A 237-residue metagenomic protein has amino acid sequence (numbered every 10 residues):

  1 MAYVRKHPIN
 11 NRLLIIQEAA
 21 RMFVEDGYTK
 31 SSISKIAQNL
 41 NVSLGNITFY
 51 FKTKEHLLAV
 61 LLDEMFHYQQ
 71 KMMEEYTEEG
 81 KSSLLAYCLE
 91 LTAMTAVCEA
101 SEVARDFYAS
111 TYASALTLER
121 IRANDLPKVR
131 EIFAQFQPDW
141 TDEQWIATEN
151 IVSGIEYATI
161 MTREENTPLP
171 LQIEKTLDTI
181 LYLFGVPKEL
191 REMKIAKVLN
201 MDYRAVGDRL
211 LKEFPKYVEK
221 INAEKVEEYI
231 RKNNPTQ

Functional and structural regions predicted by a protein language model:
M1-R5, E18-R21, K30-S32, L40-N41 (+3 more regions): Short glycine/proline-centered loop/turn elements that form peptide/ligand docking sites
L14, E18-D26, K71-M72, V97 (+2 more regions): Solvent-exposed, amphipathic alpha-helical segments
L14, M22-H56, V60: Helix-turn-helix
L14-R21, N39, H56-E78, L89 (+1 more regions): Alpha-helical structural segments
E64-M72, V97-S101, R105, K128 (+2 more regions): A short secondary-structure junction motif
L84-A109, A115-R122: Helical hydrophobic small-molecule/effector-binding pocket
S110-I160, T167-D178: Amphipathic alpha-helical packing segments from all-alpha helical-bundle domains
E131-Q135, D139, E165-Q237: C-terminal peripheral helix-coil segments that are non-catalytic and often amphipathic
